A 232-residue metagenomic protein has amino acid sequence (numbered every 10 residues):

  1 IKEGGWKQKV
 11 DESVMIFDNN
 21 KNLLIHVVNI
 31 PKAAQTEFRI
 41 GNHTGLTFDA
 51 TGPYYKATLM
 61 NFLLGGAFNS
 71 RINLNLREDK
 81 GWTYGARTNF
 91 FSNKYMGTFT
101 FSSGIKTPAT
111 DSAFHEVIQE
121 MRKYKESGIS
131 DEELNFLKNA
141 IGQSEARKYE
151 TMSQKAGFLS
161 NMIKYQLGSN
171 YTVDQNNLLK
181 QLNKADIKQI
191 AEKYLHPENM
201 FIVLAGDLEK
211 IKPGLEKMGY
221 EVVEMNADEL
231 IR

Functional and structural regions predicted by a protein language model:
I1-T47, L204-R232: An aromatic/glycine/proline-enriched structural segment found at the starts of mature extracellular/organellar domains
Q35-T47, T51, A57-T58, N73-K184 (+3 more regions): M16 family metallopeptidases and their MPP-like homologs
F62: Phosphate-interacting basic helix/loop segments used at nucleotide- and nucleic-acid interfaces
R71-I72, K210: Short Gly/charged-rich anion-binding patches and loops
